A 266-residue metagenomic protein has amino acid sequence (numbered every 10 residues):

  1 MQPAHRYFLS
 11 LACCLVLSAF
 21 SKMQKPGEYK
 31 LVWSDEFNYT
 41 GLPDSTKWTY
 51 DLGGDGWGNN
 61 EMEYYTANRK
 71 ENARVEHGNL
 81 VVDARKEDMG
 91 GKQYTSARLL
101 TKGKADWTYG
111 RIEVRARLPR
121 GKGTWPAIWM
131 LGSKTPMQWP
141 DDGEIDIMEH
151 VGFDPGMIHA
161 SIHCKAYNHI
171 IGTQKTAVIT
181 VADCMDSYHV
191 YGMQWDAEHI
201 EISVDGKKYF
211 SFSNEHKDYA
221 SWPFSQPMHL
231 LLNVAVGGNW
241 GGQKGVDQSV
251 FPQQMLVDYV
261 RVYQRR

Functional and structural regions predicted by a protein language model:
M1-K25: Bacterial Sec-dependent N-terminal signal peptides
S21-R266: GH16 jelly-roll
